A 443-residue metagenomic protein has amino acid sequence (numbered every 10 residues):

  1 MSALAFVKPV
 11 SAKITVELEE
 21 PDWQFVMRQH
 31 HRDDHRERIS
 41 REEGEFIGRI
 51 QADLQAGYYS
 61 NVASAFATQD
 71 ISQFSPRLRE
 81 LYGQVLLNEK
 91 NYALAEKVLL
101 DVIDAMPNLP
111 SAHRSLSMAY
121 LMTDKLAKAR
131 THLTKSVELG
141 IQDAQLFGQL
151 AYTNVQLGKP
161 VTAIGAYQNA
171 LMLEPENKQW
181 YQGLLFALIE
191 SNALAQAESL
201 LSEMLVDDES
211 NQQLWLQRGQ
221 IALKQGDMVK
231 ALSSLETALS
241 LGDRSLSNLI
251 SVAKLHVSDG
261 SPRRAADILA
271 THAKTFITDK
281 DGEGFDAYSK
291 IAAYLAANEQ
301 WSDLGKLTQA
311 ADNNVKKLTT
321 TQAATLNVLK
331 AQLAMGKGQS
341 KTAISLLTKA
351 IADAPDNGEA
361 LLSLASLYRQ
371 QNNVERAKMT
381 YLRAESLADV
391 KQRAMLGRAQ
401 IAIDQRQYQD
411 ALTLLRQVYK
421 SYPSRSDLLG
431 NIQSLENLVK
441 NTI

Functional and structural regions predicted by a protein language model:
M1-L100, G430-Q433, N437-I443: N-terminal leader/linker segments that initiate helical-solenoid repeat arrays
R38, I71-Q73, D104-A105, L139-G140 (+8 more regions): Structural marker of alpha-solenoid helical repeat scaffolds
Q51, Q84, M118, Y152 (+8 more regions): Residue-level recognition of tetratricopeptide repeat
Q55-A56, N88-E89, M122-T123, Q156-L157 (+9 more regions): Register position in tetratricopeptide repeats
T68-Q69, D101-V102, K135-S136, N169-A170 (+8 more regions): Canonical positions in the second alpha-helix
L81, S115-M118, Q149, G183-F186 (+7 more regions): Canonical tetratricopeptide repeat
